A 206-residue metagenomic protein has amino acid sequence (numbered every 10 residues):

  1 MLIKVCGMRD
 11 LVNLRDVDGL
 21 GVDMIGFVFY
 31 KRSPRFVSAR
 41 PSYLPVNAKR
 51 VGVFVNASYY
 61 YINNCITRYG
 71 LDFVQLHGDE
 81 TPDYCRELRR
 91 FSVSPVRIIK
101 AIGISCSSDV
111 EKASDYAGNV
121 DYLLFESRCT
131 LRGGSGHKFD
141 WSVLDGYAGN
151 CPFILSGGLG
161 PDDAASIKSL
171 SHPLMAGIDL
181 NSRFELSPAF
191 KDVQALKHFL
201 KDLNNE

Functional and structural regions predicted by a protein language model:
M1-E206: Conserved N-terminal beta1-alpha1 strand-loop-helix module at the mouth
